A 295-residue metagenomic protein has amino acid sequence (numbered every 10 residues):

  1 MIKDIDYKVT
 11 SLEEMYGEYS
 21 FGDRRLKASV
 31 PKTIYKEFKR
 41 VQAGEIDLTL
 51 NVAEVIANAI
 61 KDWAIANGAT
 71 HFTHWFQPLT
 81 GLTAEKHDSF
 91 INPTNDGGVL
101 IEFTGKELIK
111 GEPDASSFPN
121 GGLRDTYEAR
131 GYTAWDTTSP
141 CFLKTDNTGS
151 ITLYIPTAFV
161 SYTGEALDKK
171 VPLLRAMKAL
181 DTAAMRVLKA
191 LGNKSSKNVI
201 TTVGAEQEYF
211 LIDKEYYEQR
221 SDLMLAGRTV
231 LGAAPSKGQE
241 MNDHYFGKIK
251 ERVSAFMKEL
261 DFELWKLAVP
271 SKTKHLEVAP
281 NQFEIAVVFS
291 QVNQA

Functional and structural regions predicted by a protein language model:
D4-G105, I109-E128: Histidine/acidic residue-rich metal-binding segments in metalloenzymes
R130-A295: Glycine-rich, acidic/polar active-site loops that bind/position phosphate-bearing ligands
